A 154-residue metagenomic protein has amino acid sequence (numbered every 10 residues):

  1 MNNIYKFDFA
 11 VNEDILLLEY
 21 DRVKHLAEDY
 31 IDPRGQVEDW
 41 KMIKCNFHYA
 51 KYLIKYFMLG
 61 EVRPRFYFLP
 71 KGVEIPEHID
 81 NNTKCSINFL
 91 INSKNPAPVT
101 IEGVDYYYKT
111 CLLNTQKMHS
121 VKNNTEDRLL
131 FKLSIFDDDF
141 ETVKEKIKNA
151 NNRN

Functional and structural regions predicted by a protein language model:
M1-L59: Non-heme Fe(II)/2-oxoglutarate
E61-R63: Structural/interface elements that position substrates and couple domains in central-metabolism enzymes
R65-N82: Conserved short histidine dyad/triad with adjacent acidic residue
P76-E77, A97-E102, T142-K144: A short secondary-structure junction signal
K84, L90-Y107: A short beta-strand-loop-beta hairpin characteristic of the jelly-roll/cupin
C85-I91, T110-L112, E126-K144: A short hydrophobic beta-strand segment most commonly corresponding to one strand of the jelly-roll/cupin
E102-N124: Conserved metal-binding segment of the jelly-roll/cupin
F140-N154: Charged phosphate-binding loop/patch that engages nucleotide di/tri-phosphates or the phosphate backbone of nucleic
